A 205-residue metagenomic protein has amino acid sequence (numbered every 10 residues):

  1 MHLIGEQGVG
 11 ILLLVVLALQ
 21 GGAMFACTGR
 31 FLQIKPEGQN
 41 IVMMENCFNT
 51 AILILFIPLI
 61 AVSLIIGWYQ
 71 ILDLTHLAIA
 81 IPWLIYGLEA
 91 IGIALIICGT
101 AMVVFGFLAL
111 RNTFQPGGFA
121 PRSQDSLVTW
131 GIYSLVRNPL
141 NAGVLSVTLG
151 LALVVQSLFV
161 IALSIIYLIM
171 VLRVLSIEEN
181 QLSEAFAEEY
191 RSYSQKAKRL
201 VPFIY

Functional and structural regions predicted by a protein language model:
M1-T129, G150-Y205: Membrane-anchoring alpha-helices and their flanking helix-loop junctions
T129-L145: Membrane-interface loop-to-helix entry segments
